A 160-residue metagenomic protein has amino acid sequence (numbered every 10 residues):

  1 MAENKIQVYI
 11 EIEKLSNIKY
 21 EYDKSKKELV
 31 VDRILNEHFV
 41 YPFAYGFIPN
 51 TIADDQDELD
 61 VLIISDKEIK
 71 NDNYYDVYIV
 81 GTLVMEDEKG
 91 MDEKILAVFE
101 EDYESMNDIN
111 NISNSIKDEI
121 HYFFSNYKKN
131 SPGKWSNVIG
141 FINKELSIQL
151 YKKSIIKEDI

Functional and structural regions predicted by a protein language model:
M1-I160: Hydrophobic N-terminal alpha-helices or hydrophobic patches in metabolic proteins across all domains of life
